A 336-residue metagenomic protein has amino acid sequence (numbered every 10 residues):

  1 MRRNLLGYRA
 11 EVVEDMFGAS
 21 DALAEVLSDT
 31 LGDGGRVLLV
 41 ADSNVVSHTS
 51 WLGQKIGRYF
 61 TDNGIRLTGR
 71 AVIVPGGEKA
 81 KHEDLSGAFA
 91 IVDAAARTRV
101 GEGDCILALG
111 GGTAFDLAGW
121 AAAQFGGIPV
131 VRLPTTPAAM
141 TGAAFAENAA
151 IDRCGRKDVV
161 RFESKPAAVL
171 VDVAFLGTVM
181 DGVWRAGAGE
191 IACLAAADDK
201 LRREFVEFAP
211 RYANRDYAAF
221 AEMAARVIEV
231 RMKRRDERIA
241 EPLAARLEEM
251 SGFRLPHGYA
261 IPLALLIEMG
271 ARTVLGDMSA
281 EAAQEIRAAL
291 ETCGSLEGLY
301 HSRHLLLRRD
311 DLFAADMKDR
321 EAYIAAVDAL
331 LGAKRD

Functional and structural regions predicted by a protein language model:
M1-D104: ATP/NTP phosphate-donor binding region
A10-E11, G119-Y212: A glycine/threonine-rich phosphate-anchoring loop and its flanking beta-alpha core in nucleotide/phosphate-binding
P75-G77, L109-G111, R235, I239-E241: Glycine-rich beta-strand-to-loop/alpha-helix junction loops that act as flexible
R97-A121, F125-T135: A short, small-residue-rich loop immediately preceding and capping a beta-strand
T113-W120, T141, A240, R246: Short glycine/serine/threonine-rich phosphate/pyrophosphate-binding segments that cradle anionic phosphate groups
G189-I191, D277-D336: C-terminal charged capping/lid subdomain of soluble metabolic enzymes
A209-E297: Active-site segments that bind and position negatively charged phosphate/pyrophosphate groups
